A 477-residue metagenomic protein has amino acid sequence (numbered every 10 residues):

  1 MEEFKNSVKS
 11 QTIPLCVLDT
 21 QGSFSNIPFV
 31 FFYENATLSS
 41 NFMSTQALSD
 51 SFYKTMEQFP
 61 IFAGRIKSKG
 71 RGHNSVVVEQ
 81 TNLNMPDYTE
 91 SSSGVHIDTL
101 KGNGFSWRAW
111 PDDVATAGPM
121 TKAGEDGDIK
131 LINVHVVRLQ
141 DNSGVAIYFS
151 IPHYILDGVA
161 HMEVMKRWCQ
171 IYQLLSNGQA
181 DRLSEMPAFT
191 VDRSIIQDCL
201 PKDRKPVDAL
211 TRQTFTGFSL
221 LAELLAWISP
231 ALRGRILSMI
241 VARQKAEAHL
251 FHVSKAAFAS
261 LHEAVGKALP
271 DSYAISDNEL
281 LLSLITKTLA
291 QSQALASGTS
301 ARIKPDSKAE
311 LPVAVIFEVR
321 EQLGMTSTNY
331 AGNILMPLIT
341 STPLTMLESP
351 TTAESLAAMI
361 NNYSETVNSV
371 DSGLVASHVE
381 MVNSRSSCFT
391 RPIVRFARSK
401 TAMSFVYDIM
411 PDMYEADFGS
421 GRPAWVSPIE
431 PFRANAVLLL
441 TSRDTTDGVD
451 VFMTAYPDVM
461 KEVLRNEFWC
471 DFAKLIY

Functional and structural regions predicted by a protein language model:
M1-D208, A259-K267, D271, I275-R302 (+2 more regions): Non-catalytic N-terminal regions of enzymes
V17-P28, P230-M239, N329-I339: Short, compositionally biased low-complexity segments
F29, L224, V315-F317: A structural signal for short, well-ordered beta-strand segments
A63, G298-D306, L374-S386: Cytochrome P450 fold signature focused on the C-terminal beta-domain
E163-Q173, G298, K304-F317, N333-I339: Amphipathic alpha-helical scaffolding segments
K205-S272: Flexible, P/S/T/G-rich "lid" or insertion loops adjacent to the active sites of thioester-utilizing
F317-N329: Extended charged low-complexity segments that act as oligomerization/scaffolding linkers
A331-E415: Helical lid/core segments from catalytic subdomains that handle acyl or acyl-like groups
